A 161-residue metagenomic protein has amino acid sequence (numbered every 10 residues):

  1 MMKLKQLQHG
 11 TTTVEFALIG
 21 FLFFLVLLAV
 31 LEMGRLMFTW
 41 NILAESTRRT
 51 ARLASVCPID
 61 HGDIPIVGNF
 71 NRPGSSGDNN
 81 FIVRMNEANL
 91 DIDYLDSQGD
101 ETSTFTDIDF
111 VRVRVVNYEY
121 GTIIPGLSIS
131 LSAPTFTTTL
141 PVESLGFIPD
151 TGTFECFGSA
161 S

Functional and structural regions predicted by a protein language model:
M2-F70: Alpha-helical assembly-interface signal, strongest on the long, hydrophobic N-terminal helix that forms
R52-S161: Short, conserved structural patches
